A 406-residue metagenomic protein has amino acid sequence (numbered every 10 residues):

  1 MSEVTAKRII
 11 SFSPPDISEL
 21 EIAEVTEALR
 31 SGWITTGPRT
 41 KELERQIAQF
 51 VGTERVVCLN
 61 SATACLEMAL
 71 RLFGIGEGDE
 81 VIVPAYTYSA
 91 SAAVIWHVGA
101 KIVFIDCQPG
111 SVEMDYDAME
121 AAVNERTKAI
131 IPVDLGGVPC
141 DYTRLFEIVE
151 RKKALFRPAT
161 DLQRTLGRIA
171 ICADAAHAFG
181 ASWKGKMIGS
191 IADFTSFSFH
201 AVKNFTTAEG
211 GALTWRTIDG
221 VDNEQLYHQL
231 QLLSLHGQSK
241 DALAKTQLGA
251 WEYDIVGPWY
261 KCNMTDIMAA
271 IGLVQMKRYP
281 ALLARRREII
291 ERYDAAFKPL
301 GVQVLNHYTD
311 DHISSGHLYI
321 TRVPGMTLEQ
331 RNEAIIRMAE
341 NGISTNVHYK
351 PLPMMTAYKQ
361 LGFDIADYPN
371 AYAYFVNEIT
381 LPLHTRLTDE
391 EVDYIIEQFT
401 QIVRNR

Functional and structural regions predicted by a protein language model:
M1-I34, P38, D254-V256, P382: N-terminal "arm"/small-domain region of PLP-dependent enzymes with the aminotransferase-like
V25, L29, A69, I395 (+1 more regions): Hydrophobic "lid"/C-terminal helical patch of Rossmann-like NAD(P)-dependent dehydrogenase/epimerase domains
W33-E80, V94-W96, F104, K153-R157: Phosphate-binding glycine-rich loop
K41-R45, T53-E54, A129-V133, V138 (+3 more regions): PLP-dependent aminotransferase class I/II
R71, I75-A175, S182: PLP-dependent aminotransferase-like
A93-I95, M187, I267: Hydrophobic/aromatic ligand-binding patch that stacks against planar heteroaromatic rings of cofactors or nucleotides
A159-T206, W251-I255, Q303-V304: Conserved active-site segment immediately N-terminal to the catalytic lysine that forms the internal aldimine
H177, S190-K240, D266: Active-site PLP attachment segment
